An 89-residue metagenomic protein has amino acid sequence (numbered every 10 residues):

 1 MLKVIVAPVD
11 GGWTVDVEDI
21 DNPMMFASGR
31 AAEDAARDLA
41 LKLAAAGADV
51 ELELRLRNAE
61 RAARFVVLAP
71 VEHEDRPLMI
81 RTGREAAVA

Functional and structural regions predicted by a protein language model:
M1-N22: Short aromatic-glycine-(Arg/Gly/Cys) micro-motifs in beta-strand/loop hairpins
I5, K42-A44: Generic marker of residues within folded, mature protein domains
D16, M25, A62-R64: Short acidic, gly/pro-rich beta-turn/loop elements at beta-sheet edges and active-site/ligand-binding grooves
E18-E33: A short, exposed loop/beta-hairpin motif centered on an aromatic-Gly-Thr core
A44-A87: Short, mixed-charge low-complexity intrinsically disordered segments
